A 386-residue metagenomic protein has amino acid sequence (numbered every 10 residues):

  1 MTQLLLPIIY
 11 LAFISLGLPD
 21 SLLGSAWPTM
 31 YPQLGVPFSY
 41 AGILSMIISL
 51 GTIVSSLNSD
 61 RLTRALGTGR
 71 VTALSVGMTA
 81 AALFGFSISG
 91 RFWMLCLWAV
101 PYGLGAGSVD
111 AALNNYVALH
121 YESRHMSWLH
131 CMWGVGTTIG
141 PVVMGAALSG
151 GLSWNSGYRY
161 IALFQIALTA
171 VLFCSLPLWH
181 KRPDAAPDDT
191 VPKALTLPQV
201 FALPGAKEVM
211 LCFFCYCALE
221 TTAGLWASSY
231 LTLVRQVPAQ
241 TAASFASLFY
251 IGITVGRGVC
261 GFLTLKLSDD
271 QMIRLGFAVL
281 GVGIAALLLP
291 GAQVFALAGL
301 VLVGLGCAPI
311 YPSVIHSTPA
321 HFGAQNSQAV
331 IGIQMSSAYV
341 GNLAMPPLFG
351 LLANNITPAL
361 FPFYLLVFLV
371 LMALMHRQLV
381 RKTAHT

Functional and structural regions predicted by a protein language model:
L23-G24, P204-S247, I251-T254: Extracytoplasmic gate region of multi-pass secondary transporters
M30-Y31, L62-T63, V143-L152, L231-T232 (+2 more regions): Interfacial helix-cap and linker-helix signal at transmembrane-aqueous boundaries of multi-pass secondary transporters
G35, G67, I88-W93, Q236 (+2 more regions): Helix-breaking motifs and short loop linkers at transmembrane-helix boundaries and internal kinks in secondary membrane
V54-W93: Conserved MFS/SLC helix-loop-helix module at the cytosolic interface between two early adjacent transmembrane helices
S55-G67, G256-D269, A353-N354: Helix-to-loop junctions at the C-terminal end of transmembrane segments in multipass secondary transporters
W98-M132: Cytoplasmic helix-loop-helix junction between adjacent transmembrane helices in 12-TM secondary transporters
L129-H180: Helix-loop-helix hairpin linking two adjacent transmembrane segments in secondary transporters
H321-P358: A late C-terminal transmembrane helix in Major Facilitator Superfamily
